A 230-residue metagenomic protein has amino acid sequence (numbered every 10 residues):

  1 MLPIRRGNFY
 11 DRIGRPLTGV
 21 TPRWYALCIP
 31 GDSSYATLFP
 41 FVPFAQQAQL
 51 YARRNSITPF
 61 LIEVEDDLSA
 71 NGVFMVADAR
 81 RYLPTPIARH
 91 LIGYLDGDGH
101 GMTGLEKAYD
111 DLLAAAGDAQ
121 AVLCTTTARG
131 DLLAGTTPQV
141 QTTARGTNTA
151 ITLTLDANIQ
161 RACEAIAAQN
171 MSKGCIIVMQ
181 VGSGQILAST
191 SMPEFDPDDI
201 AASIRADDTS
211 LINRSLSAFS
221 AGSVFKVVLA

Functional and structural regions predicted by a protein language model:
L2, F9-G19, C163, M179-A188: Short, glycine-anchored, charge-dense loop/turn motifs used at functional sites
R5-N8, K173-C175: A conserved glycine-rich beta-strand in the N-terminal activation segment of trypsin-fold
P16-R23, C28, D32, A36-N148: Small/polar-residue-rich segments within soluble enzyme cores
A88-H90, Q185, V227-V228: Short, solvent-exposed alpha-helical surface patches in non-cytosolic proteins
Y94-D98, L112, R161-N170, S189: Structured segments of extracytoplasmic/periplasmic soluble domains in secreted or envelope-associated proteins
L113-T127, N170-S189: Carboxylate/His-rich catalytic cores and anion/metal-binding grooves
T142-G182, P197-A230: Active-site loop and adjoining helix of the penicillin-binding protein/serine DD-peptidase-beta-lactamase fold
T190-E194: Structured interaction and signal-relay segments at domain junctions
